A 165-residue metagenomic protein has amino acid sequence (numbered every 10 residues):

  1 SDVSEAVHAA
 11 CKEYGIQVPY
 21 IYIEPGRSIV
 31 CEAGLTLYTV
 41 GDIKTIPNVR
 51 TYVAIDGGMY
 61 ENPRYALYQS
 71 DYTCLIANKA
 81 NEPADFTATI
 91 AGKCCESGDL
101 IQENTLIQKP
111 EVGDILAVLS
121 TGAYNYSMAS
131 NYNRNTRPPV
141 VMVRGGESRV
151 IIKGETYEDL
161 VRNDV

Functional and structural regions predicted by a protein language model:
S1-I21: Acidic, glycine-rich loop-and-beta core segments that form the ion-binding/anion-interacting portion of active sites
I16-V165: Charged (often Lys/Glu-rich) extended helix/loop segments that serve as interaction or gating elements
